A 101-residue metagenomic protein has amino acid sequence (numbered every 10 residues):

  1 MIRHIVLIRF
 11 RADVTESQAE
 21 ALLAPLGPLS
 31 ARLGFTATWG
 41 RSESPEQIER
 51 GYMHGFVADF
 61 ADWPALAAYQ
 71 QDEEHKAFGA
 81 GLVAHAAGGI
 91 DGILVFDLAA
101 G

Functional and structural regions predicted by a protein language model:
M1-M53, A61-Q71, V95-G101: Short S/T/G/P-rich N-terminal loop/turn motif that feeds into the first structured element of a domain
Q70, G79-L82: Short, flexible helix/strand-to-coil boundary loops that buttress conserved ligand/catalytic motifs in alpha/beta
G81-G101: Charge-dense polyanion-binding interfaces
